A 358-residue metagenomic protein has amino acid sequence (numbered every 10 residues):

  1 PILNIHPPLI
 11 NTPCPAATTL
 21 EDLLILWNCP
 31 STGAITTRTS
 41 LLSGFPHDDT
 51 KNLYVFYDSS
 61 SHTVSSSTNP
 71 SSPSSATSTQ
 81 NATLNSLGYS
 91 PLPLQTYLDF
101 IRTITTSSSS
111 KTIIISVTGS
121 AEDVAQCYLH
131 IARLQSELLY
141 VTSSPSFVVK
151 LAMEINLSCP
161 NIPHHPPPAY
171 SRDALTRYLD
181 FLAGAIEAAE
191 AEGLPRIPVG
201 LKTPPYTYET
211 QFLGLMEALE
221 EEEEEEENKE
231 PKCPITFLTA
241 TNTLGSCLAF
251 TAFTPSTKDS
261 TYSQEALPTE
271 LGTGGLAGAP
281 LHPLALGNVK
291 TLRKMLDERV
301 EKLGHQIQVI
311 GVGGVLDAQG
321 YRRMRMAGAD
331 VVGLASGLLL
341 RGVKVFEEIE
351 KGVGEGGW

Functional and structural regions predicted by a protein language model:
P1-I113, V117-D123, I349: N-terminal capping/small domains of soluble enzymes
N4-N11, S110-I114, A188-T207, K294-V312: Short beta-strand/loop segments at the ligand-binding rim of alpha/beta enzyme cores
I5, A279-I307, L316-W358: Alpha/beta catalytic cores of nucleotide-metabolism and tRNA/nucleoside-modifying enzymes
C14-A16, S116-H130, Y170-R177, P198-P231: Active-site glycine- and acidic-residue-rich loops that bind and position anionic ligands or nucleotide-like cofactors
L20-W27, A125-R133, T207-E222, E298-H305 (+1 more regions): Catalytic cores of alpha/beta
T37-L42, A152, L157-C159, K232-S246 (+2 more regions): Glycine-rich phosphate-binding active-site loops on the catalytic face of alpha/beta enzymes
F45-T63, L248-G274, R325-M326, D330-V331 (+1 more regions): C-terminal helical cap(s) of enzyme catalytic domains, especially alpha/beta-barrels
T83, N161-Y170, T210-K302, V345: Glycine/Thr-rich beta-alpha phosphate-binding loop at enzyme active sites
